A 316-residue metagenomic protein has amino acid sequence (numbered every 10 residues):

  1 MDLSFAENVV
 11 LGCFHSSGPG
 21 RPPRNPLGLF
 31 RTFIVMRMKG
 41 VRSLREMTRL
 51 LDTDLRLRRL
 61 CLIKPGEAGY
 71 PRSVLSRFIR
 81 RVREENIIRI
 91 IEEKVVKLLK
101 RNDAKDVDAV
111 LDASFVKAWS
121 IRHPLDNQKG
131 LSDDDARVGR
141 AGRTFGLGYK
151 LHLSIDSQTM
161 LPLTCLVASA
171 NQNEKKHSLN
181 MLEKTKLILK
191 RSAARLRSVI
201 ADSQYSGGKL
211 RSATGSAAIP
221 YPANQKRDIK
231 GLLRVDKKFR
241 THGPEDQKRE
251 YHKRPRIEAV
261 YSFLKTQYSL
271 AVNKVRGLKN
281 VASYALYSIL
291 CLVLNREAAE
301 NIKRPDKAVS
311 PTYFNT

Functional and structural regions predicted by a protein language model:
M1-I34, K39: Basic, short loop/linker segments at the boundary and entry of helix-turn-helix/winged-helix-like folds
S17-P23, R42-R45, R49-E93: Basic, low-complexity intrinsically disordered segments
G18-L27, A141-T144, K274-Y284: Structural motif
G18-R21, A223-T241, R304-P311, T316: Arg/Lys-rich, glycine/proline-spaced intrinsically disordered segments in nuclear chromatin/transcription regulators
D52, P71-A213: Polybasic low-complexity intrinsically disordered regions
R59, L161-C165, A271-N273: Short small-residue beta-strand/loop micro-motif enriched in glycine and branched aliphatics
S203-V272: Helix-centered, glycine/charged polyanion-binding patches within enzymatic domains that contact phosphate-containing
G243-T316: Basic, amphipathic alpha-helical segments enriched in Lys/Arg and hydrophobic/aromatic residues
